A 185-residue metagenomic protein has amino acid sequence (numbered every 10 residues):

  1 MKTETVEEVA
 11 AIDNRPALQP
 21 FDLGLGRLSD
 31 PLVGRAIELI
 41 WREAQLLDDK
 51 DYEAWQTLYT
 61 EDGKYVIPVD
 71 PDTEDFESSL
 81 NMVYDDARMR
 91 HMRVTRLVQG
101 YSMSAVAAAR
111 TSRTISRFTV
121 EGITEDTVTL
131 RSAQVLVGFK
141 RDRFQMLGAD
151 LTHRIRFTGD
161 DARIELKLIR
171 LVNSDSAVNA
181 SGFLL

Functional and structural regions predicted by a protein language model:
K2-E61: Short, low-complexity N-terminal intrinsically disordered segments enriched in polar/charged residues
K2-P20, S112, T119-L185: A beta-strand edge to alpha-helix "cap/lid" segment located at domain peripheries
D22, G26, G34-R35, V69 (+3 more regions): Generic signal for short, ordered secondary-structure residues within or immediately flanking folded domains
G26, D30, L80-Y84, D142: Charge-dense, low-complexity intrinsically disordered segments
E43-Q45, Y101-A108, F139-D142: Short helix-to-loop capping/linker segments positioned immediately adjacent to catalytic or ligand/cofactor-binding
E61-L130: A solvent-exposed, acidic/Ser-Thr-rich amphipathic alpha-helical stretch
